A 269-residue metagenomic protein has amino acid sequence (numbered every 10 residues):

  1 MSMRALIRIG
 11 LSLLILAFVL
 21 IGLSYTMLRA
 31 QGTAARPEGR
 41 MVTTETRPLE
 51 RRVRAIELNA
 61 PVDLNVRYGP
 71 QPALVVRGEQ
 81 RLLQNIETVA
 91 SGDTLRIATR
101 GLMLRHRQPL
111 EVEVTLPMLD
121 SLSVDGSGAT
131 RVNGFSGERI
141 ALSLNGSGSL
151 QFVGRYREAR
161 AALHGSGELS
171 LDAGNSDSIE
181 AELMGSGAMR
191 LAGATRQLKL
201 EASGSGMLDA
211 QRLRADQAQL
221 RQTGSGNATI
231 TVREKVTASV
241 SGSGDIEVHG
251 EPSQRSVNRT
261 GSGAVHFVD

Functional and structural regions predicted by a protein language model:
M1-D269: Intrinsically disordered, low-complexity terminal regions
